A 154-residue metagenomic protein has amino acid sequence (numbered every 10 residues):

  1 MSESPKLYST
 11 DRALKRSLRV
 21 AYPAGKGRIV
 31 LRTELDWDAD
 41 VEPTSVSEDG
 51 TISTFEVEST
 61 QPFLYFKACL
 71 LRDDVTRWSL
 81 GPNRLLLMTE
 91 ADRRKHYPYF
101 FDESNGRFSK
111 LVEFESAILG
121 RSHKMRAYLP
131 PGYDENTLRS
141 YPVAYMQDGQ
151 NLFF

Functional and structural regions predicted by a protein language model:
S2-P5, D11-K15, D49-I52, L80-S140: A domain-start/cap signature at the N-terminus of enzymes
D11-P62, C69-R93: Aromatic-rich carbohydrate-binding modules that target alpha-glucans
Y22, V57-S59, F114, A127-L129 (+1 more regions): Hydrophobic residues in beta-strands and at strand termini
I29, F66, V112, Y145: A broad, low-specificity signal marking well-ordered, structured residues that form hydrophobic/aromatic
F63-Y65, S140: A general structural motif
K67, K124, V143: Conserved beta-strand and immediately adjacent loop positions that scaffold enzyme active sites
T137-G149: Short beta-strand element of the alpha/beta-hydrolase
N151-F153: Serine-hydrolase catalytic-loop signature spanning alpha/beta hydrolases and amidase-signature enzymes
